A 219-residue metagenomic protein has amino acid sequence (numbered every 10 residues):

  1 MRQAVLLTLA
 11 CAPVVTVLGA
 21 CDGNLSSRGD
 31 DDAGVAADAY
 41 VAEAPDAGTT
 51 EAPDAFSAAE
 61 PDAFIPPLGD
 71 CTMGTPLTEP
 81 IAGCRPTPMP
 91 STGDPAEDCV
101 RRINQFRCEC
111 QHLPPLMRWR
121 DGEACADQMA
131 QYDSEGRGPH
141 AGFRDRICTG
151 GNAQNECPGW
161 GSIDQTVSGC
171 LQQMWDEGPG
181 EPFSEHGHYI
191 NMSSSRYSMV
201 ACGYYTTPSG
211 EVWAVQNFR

Functional and structural regions predicted by a protein language model:
M1-G19: Sec-dependent bacterial lipoprotein signal peptides
L7, V15, G48-T49, C71: Intrinsically disordered/low-complexity terminal segments and short unstructured peptides
V15-V17, C99, H112, P179-E181: Intrinsically disordered, low-complexity coil segments
L18-P67: Ser/Thr-rich, Pro/Gly/Ala-heavy low-complexity intrinsically disordered linkers and tails of secreted extracellular
N24, A39, A52-A55, A63 (+5 more regions): Small disulfide-bonded, cysteine-rich extracellular recognition modules and tandem repeats
S26-R28, T75-E79, P90-S91, Q105 (+3 more regions): Secreted/processed peptides and extracellular or luminal domains of membrane proteins
I65-G151, Y189, S195-V200: Short, well-ordered surface patches within globular domains
D145-R219: A well-ordered secondary-structure block
